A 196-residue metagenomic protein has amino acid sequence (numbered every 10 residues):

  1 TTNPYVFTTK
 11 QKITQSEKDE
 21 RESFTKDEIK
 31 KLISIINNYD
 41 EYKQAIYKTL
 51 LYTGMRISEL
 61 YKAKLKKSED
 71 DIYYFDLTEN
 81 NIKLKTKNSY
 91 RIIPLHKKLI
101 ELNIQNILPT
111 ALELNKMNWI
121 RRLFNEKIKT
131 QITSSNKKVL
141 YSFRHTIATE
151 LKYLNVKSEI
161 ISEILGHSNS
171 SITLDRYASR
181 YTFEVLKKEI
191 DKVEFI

Functional and structural regions predicted by a protein language model:
N3-I57, Y61: Basic, Lys/Arg- and aromatic-enriched nucleic-acid-binding interface segment
S23, I100, L165-F195: Catalytic-site neighborhood detector that most strongly recognizes the C-terminal catalytic loop/helix of tyrosine
I29, P94-S135, S142, I147: Active-site/catalytic core of tyrosine-dependent DNA strand-transfer enzymes
S34, K62, D175, S179: Phosphate-coordinating loops and pocket residues in cytosolic domains that bind phosphorylated ligands
T53, K62-E101: Conserved tyrosine-mediated DNA breakage-rejoining catalytic core shared by Y-recombinases
E59-L60, K138-V139, A148, N155-H167: Active-site-proximal segment of tyrosine recombinases
S68-Y74, V156-R176: Short, polar N-cap/turn motifs at the start of nucleic acid-interacting alpha helices
T146-E150, R176: C-terminal, well-structured subdomains that either form a transmembrane helix-short loop-helix hairpin in multi-pass
